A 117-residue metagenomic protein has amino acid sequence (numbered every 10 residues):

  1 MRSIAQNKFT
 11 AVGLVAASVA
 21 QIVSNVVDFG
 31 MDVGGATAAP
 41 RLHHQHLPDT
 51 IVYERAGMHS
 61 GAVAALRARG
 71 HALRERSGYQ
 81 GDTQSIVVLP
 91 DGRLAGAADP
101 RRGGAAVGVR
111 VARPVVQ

Functional and structural regions predicted by a protein language model:
M1-Q80: Proteins synthesized as precursors that undergo proteolytic processing into mature forms
M58-Q117: Cofactor-centric catalytic regions
